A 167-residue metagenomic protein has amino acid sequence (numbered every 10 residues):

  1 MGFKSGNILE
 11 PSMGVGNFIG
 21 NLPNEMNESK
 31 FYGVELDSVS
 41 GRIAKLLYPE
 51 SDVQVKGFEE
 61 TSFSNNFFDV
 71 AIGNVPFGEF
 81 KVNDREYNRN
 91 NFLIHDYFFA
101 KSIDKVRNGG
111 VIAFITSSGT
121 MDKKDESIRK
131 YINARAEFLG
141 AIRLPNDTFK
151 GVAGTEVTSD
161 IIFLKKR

Functional and structural regions predicted by a protein language model:
M1-N24, K56-E86, K101-V106, I112-G119: Conserved proline-anchored active-site loop of SAM-dependent methyltransferases that bridges a beta-strand
G14, L36-G41: Short, polar loop motifs at secondary-structure junctions
S29-Y32: Short beta-strand element of Class I
V34-S38, N91-K150, V157-F163: Conserved Class I SAM-dependent methyltransferase catalytic core
A44-K45: Conserved SAM-binding loop
Q54-G57, I142: Short loop/edge segments at beta-strand edges and connector loops that shape dinucleotide/nucleotide cofactor-binding
K166-R167: Polynucleotide-recognition surfaces of large bacterial nucleic-acid defense/processing enzymes
